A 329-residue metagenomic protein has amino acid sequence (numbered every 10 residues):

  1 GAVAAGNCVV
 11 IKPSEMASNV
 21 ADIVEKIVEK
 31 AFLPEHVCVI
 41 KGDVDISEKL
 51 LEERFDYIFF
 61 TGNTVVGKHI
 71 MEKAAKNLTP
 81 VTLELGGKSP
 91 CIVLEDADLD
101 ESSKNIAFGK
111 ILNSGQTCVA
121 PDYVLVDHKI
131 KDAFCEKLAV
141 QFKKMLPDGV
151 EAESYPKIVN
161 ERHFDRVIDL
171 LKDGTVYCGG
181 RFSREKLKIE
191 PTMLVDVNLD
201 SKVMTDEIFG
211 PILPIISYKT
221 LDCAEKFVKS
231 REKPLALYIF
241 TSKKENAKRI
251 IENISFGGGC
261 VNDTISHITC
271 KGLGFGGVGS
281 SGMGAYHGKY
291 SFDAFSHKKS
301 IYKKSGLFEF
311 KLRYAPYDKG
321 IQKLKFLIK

Functional and structural regions predicted by a protein language model:
G1-E101: Rossmann-like NAD(P) dinucleotide-binding subdomain of oxidoreductase/dehydrogenase enzymes
A2, A74, L138, L171 (+2 more regions): A generic structural signal for well-ordered alpha-helical segments
V24, I70, L170, A247-I250: Aromatic/hydrophobic pocket-lining residues that form π-stacking "cages" and hydrophobic walls in ligand
F32, Y57, V65-L199, V261 (+1 more regions): ALDH superfamily catalytic-core signature
S47-E48, S103, E225, K248: Short hydrophobic/charged patches on amphipathic alpha-helices used for structural packing and interfaces
L51-E52, L85-G87, T117-V119, E151-A152 (+2 more regions): Short glycine-enriched loop/turn motifs at secondary-structure junctions
K188-K329: Conserved C-terminal structural/oligomerization subdomain of aldehyde/semialdehyde dehydrogenase
